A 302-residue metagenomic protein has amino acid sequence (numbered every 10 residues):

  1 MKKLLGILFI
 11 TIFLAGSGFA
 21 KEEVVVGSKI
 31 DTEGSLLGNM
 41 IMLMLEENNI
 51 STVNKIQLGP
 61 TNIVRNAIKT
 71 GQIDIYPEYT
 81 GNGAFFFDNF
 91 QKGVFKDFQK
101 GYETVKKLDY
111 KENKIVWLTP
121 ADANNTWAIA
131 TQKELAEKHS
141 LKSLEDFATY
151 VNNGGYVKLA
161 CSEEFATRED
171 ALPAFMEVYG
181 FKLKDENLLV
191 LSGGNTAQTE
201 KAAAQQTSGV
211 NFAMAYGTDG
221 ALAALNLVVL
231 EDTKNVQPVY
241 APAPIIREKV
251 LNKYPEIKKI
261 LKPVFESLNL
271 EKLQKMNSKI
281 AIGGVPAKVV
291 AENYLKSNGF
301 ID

Functional and structural regions predicted by a protein language model:
I7-A15: Bacterial N-terminal signal peptides
K21-E33, I50-Q57, G155-C161: Short, well-ordered beta-strand elements
T32-S51, P173, E177-Y179: Short, polar/charged alpha-helical segment
E33, A166-F181, E256-D302: An extracytoplasmic/periplasmic, membrane-proximal ligand-sensing/linker region
P60-K92, E103-K106, A197-A202, G217-N226: Pocket-flanking alpha-helical
F87-L118, K182, G209, G220-K234: Ligand-binding "clamshell"
Q99-K158, E248, E266-L270: A conserved helix-loop-strand patch within extracytoplasmic ligand-binding domains of the periplasmic binding
G154-E231: Ligand-binding pocket segment of bilobal, Venus flytrap-like solute-binding proteins
